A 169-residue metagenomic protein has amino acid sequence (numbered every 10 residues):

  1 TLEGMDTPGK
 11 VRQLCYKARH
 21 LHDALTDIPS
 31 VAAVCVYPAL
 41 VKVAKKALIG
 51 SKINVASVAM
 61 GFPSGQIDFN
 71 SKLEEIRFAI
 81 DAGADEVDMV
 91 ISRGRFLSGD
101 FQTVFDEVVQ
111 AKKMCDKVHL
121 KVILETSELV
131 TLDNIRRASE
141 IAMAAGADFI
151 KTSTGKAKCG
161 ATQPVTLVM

Functional and structural regions predicted by a protein language model:
E3-P29, A39-M169: Alpha/beta enzyme core
